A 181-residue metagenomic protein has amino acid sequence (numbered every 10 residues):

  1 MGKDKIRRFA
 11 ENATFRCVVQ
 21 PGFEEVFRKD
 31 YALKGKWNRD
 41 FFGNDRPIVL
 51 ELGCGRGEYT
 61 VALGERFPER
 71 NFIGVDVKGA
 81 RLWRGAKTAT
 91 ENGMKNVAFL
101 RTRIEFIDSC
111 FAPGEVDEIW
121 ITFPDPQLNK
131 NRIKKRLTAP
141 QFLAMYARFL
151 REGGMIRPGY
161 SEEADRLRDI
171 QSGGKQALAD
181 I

Functional and structural regions predicted by a protein language model:
M1-L50, E58-E65: S-adenosyl-L-methionine
L52, V75: Conserved beta-strand/loop positions that form the S-adenosyl-L-methionine
G55: Conserved glycine-rich SAM-binding loop
K78: Conserved SAM/SAH-binding beta-strand->alpha-helix loop
A86-P113: S-adenosyl-L-methionine
S109-E118, F123: A short acidic, Gly/Pro-enriched loop at the edge of an enzyme's catalytic core that lines a small-molecule cofactor
T138-E152: A short glycine-rich, Lys/Arg-flanked "PGG" loop and its adjoining helix->strand segment in the class I
E152-G159: Conserved beta-strand signature within the Rossmann-like core of class I S-adenosyl-L-methionine
